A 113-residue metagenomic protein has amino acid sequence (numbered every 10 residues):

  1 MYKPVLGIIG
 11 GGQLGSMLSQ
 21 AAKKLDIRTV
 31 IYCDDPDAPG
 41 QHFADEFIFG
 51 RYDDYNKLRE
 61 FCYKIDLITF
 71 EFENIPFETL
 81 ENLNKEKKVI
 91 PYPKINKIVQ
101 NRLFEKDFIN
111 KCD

Functional and structural regions predicted by a protein language model:
M1-D107: ATP-binding N-terminal substructure of ATP-dependent carboxylate-amine bond-forming enzymes
F108-D113: Rossmann-like NAD(P)H-binding beta-loop-alpha module
